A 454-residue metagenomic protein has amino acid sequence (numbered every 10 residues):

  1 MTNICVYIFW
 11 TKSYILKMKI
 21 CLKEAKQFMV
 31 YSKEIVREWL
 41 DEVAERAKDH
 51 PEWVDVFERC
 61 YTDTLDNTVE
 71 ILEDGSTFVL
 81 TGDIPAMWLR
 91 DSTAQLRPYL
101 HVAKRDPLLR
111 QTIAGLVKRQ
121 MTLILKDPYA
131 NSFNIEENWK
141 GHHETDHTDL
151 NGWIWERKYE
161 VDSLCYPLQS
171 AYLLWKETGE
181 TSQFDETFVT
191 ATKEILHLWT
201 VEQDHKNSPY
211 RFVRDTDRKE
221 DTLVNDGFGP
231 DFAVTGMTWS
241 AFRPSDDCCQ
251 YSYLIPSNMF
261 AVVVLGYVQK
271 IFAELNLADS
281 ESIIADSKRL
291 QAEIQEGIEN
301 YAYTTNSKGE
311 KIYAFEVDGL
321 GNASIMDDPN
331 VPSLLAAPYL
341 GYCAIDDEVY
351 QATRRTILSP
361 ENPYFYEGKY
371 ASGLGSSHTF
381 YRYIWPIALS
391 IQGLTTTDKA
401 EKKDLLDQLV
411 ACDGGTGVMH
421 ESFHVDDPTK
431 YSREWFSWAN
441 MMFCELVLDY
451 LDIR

Functional and structural regions predicted by a protein language model:
L22-R90: Low-complexity, Ser/Thr/Pro/Gly-enriched N-terminal "stalk/linker" regions
I35-D49, A94-P107, Y166-T181, M259-A278 (+3 more regions): Well-ordered alpha-helical scaffold segments within catalytic/enzyme domains
V56, P107-L123, E180-T200, V268-I271 (+3 more regions): Extended, well-ordered alpha-helical scaffold segments
P85-I113, V117-K219, S437-I453: Aromatic-rich carbohydrate-recognition surfaces in CAZymes
L89, L125-Y129, E136, T148 (+2 more regions): Extended ligand-binding clefts on enzyme/binding-domain cores
D146-G152, R157-E160, S324-A344, R382-R454: C-terminal capping/lid segments that line or modulate ligand- or cofactor-binding pockets
